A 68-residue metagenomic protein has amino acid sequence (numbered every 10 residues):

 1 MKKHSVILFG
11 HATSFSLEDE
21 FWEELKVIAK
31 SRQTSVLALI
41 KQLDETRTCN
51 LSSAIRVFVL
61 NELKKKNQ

Functional and structural regions predicted by a protein language model:
M1-S16: Short Lys/Arg-rich basic patches
K2-H4, K26, R32, R56: Basic side chains
S14-D19, V36, L63: A general secondary-structure boundary signal
S16, S35, N50, A54: Amphipathic alpha-helical recognition patches that constitute DNA-binding helices
E20-D44: Surface-exposed, Lys/Arg-rich phosphate-binding patches that contact polyanionic backbones
E45-Q68: C-terminal structural segments of small proteins and small subunits
